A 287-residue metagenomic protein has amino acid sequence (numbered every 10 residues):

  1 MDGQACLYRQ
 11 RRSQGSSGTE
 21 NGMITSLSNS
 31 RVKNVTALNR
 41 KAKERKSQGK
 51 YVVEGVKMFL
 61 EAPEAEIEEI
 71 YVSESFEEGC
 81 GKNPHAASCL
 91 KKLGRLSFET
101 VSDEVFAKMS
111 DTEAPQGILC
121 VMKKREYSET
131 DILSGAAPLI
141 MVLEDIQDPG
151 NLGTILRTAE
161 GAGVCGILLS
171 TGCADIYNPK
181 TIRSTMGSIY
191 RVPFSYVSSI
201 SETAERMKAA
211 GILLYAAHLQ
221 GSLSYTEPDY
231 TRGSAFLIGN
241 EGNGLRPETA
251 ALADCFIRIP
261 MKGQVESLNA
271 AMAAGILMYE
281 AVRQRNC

Functional and structural regions predicted by a protein language model:
T19-G81: Boundary-proximal intrinsically disordered activation/regulatory segments immediately upstream of a helical core
C80-L93: Short, aromatic/basic amphipathic alpha-helical patches
G94-S102, A107-K108, S195: A glycine-rich helix N-cap at a beta->alpha junction
E104, Y127-G221: RNA substrate-binding interface of SAM-dependent RNA methyltransferases
E113, I118-G135: Acidic/glycine-rich phosphate/pyrophosphate-binding loops and surrounding catalytic core that coordinate Mg2+
T158-A162, I176, T181-I189, P247-C287: Structured adenosyl-cofactor binding patch, chiefly the S-adenosyl-L-methionine
A216-V265: Active-site/ligand-binding-proximal alpha/beta "capping" segment
